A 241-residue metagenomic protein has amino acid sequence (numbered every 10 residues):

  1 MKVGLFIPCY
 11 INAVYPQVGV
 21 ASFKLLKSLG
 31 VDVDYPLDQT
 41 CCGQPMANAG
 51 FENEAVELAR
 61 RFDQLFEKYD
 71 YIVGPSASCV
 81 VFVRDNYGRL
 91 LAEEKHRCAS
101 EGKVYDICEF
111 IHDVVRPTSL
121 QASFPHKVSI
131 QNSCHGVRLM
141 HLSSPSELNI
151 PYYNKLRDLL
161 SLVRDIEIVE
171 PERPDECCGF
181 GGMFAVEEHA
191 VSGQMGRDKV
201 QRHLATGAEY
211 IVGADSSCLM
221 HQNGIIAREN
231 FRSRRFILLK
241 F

Functional and structural regions predicted by a protein language model:
M1-F241: Iron-sulfur cluster-binding electron-transfer modules in prokaryotic oxidoreductases
